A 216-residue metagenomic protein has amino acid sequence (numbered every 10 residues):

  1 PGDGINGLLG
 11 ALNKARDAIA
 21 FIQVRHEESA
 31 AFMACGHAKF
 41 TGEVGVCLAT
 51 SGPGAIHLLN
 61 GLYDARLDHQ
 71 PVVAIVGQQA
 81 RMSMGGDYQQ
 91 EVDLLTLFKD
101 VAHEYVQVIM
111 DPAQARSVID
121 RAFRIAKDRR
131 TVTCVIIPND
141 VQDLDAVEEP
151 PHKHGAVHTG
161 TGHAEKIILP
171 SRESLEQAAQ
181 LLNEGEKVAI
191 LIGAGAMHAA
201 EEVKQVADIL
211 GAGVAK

Functional and structural regions predicted by a protein language model:
P1-K216: N-terminal alpha/beta PP-like core and its mobile active-site loop of ThDP/TPP-dependent enzymes
